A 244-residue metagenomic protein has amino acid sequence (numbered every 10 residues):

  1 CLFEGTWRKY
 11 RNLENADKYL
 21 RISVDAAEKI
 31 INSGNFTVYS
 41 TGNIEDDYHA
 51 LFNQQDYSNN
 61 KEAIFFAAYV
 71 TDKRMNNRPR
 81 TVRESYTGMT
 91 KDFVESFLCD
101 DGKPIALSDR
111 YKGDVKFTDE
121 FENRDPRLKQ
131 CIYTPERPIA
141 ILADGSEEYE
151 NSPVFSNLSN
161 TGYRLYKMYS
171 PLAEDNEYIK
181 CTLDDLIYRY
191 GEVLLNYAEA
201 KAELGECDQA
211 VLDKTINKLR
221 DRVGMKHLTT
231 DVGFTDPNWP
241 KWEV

Functional and structural regions predicted by a protein language model:
C1-R80, D109-V244: Acidic/polar-rich alpha-helix caps and helix-coil junctions
R83-L107, N151-L158: Short, cationic low-complexity segments
